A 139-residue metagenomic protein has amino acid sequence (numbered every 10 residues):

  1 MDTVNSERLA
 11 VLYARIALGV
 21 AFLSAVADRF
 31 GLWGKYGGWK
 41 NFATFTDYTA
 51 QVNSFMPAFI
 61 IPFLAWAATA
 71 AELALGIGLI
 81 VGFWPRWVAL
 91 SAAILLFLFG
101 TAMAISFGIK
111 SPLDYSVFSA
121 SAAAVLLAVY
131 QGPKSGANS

Functional and structural regions predicted by a protein language model:
M1-F42, Q51-A70, A74, V81-S139: Extended, low-polarity transmembrane helix blocks
